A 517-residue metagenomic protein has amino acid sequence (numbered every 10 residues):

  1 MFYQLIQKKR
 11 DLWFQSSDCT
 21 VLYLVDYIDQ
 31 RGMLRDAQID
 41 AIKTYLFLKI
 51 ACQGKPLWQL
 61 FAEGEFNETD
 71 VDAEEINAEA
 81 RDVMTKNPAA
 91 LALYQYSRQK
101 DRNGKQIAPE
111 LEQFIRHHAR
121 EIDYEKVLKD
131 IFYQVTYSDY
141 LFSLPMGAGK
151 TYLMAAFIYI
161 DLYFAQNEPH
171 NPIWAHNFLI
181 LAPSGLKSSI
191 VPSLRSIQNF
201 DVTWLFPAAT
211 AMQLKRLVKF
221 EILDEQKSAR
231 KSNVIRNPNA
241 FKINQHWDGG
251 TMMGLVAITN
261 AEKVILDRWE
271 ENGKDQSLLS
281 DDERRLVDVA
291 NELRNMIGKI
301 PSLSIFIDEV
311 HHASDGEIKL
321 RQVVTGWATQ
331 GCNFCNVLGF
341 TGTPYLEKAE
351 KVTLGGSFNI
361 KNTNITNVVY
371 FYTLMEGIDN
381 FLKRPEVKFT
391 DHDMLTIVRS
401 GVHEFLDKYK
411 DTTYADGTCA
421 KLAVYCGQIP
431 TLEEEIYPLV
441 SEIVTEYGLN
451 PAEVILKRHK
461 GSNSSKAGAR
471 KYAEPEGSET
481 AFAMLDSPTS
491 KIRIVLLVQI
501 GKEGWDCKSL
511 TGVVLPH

Functional and structural regions predicted by a protein language model:
W13-S143: Conserved pre-motif I regulatory segment
T20-L34, K126-I131, R285, E292-L293 (+6 more regions): Asp/Glu-centered strand-loop micro-motifs enriched in Gly/Pro and often flanked by an aromatic residue
W58-L60, G64, Y133, A148 (+7 more regions): Conserved C-terminal RecA-like helicase domain
D70-I131, L205-I243, G273-M296, L320-T329 (+2 more regions): Surface-exposed intrinsically disordered loops and tails
H118-A119, I131, V135, M146-A155 (+4 more regions): P-loop NTPase motor catalytic core
L141-S143, L179, A423-Y425: Short hydrophobic/aromatic beta-strand immediately N-terminal to the Walker A/P-loop
L144, A148-Q166, K187-Q198, I258-D407 (+2 more regions): Signature of the SF2 helicase/ATPase Hel1-core->accessory helical subdomain module
L153, N171-R216, N260-K263, G427-E433: Conserved Walker A/P-loop ATP-binding site and its immediately adjacent core in helicase/helicase-like ATPase domains
